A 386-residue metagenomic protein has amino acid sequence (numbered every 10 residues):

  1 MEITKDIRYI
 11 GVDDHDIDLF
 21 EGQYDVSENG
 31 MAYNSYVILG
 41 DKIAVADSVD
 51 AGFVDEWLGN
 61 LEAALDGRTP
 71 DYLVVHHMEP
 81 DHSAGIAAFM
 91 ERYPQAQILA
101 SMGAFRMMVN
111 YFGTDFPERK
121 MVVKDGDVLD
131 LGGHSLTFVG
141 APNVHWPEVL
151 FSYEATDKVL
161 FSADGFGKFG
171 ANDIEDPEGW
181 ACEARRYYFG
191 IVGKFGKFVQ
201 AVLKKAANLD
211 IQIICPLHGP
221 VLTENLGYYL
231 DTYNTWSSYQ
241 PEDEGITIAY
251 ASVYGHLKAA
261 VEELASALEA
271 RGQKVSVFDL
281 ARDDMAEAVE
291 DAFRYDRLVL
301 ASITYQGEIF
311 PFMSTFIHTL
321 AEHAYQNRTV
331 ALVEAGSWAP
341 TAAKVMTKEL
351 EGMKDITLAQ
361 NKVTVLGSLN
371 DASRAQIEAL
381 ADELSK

Functional and structural regions predicted by a protein language model:
E2-E62, F151-E154, K158-S162, L257: Conserved beta-strand hairpin/beta-sheet module of binuclear metal-dependent hydrolase folds, prominently
E2-K5, A100-V149, F195-A201: Metallo-beta-lactamase
V37, F151-Y187, V192-C215, T223-Y250: Metal-dependent phosphodiesterase/nuclease catalytic metal-binding core
D41, G52-L99: Active-site metal-binding motif and surrounding structural segment of the metallo-beta-lactamase
A46-S48, P70-M78, I98-S101, L160-D164 (+1 more regions): Active-site neighborhood of phospho(di)ester-bond hydrolases with catalytic His/Asp-centered motifs
G85, D284-A288: Short acidic active-site motifs
N172-I214, H218-V221, E263-F278, A288-K386: FMN-binding flavodoxin-like domain, especially the glycine-rich phosphate-binding loop
A249-R271: Short, charged N-terminal beta->alpha structural module
